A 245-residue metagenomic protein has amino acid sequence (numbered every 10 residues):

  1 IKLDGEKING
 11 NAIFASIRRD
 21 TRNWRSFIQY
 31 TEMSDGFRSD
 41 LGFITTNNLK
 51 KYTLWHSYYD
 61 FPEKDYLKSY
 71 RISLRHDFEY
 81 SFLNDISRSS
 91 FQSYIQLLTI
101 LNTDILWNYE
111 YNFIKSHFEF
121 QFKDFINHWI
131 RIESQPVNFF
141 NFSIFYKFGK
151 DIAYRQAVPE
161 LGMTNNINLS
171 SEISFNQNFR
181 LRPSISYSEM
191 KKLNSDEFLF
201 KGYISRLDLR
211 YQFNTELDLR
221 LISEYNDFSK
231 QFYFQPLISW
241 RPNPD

Functional and structural regions predicted by a protein language model:
I1-D245: Exposed, low-structure sequence patches enriched in small/polar residues
